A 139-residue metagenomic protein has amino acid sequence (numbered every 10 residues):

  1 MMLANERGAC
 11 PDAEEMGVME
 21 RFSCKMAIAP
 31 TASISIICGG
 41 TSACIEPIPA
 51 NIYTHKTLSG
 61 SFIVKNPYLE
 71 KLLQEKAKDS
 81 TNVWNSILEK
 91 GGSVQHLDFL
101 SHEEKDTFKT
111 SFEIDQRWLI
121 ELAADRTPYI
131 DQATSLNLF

Functional and structural regions predicted by a protein language model:
M1-E20, I87: Short glycine-cluster motifs
N5-E6, M26-F139: Catalytic alpha/beta core of large soluble enzyme barrels
F22-C24: Short loop/turn microsegments at loop-to-beta-strand junctions
